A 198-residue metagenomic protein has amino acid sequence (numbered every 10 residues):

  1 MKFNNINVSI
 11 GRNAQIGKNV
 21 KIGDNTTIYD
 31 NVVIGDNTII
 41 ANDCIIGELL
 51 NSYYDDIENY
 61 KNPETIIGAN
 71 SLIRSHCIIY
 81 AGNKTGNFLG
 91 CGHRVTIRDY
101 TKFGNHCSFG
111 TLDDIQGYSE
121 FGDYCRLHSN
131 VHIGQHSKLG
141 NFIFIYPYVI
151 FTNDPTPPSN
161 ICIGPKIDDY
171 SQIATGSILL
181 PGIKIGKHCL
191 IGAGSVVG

Functional and structural regions predicted by a protein language model:
N5-I6, G11-R12, G17-K18, G23-D24 (+28 more regions): Left-handed beta-helix
Y53-E58: Extracellular beta-strand/beta-solenoid scaffold signature
